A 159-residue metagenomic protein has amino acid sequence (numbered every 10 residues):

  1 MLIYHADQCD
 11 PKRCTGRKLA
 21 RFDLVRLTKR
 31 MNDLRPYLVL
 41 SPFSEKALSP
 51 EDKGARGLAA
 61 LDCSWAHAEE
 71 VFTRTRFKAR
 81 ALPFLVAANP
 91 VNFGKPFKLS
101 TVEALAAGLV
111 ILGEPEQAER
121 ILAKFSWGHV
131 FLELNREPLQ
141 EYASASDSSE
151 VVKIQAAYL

Functional and structural regions predicted by a protein language model:
M1-C9, Y37-L40: Short hydrophobic beta-strand segments
D7, L27-T28, A156: Acidic, serine/threonine-rich low-complexity regulatory regions at protein termini of eukaryotic cell-cycle
K12-S100, I111-Q140: Active-site cofactor/cluster-binding pocket
T101-L105: A general alpha-helix detector
R136-L159: Long, charged alpha-helical interface segments
